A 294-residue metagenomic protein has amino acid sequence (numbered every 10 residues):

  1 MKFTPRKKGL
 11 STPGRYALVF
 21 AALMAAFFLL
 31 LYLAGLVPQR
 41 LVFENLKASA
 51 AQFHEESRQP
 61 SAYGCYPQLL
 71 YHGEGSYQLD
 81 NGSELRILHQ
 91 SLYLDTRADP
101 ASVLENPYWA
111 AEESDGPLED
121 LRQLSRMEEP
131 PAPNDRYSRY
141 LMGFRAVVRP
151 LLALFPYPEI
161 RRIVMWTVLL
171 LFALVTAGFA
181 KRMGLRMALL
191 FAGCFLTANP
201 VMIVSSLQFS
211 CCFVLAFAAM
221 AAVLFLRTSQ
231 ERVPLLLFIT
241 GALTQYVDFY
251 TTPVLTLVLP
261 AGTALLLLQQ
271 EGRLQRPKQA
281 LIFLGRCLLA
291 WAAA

Functional and structural regions predicted by a protein language model:
M1-P38: Start-transfer (signal-anchor) and selected internal transmembrane alpha helices of multi-pass inner/ER membrane
L33-Q59: Alpha-helical transmembrane signal-anchor/signal-peptide segments
Y63-Y137: Interfacial juxtamembrane loops and adjacent helix segments that form the catalytic/substrate-binding surfaces
L141, R182, G193-R232, Y246-T252: Membrane-interface micro-motifs in multi-pass membrane enzymes
A146-V164: Juxtamembrane segments of multi-pass membrane glycosylation machinery that transfer sugars from lipid-linked donors
M165-L189: Transmembrane-helix motifs of polytopic, lipid-linked glycan transferases
M220-F225, L255-C287: Perimembrane helix-loop-helix junctions
V233-P260, Q279-A293: Membrane-interface alpha helices of multi-pass inner-membrane proteins
